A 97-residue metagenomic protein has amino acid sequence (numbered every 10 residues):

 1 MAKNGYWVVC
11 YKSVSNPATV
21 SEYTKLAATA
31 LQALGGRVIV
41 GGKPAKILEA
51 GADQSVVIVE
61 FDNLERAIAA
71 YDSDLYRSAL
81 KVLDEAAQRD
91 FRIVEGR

Functional and structural regions predicted by a protein language model:
M1-S55, D62-D72, E95-R97: Short S/T/G/P-rich N-terminal loop/turn motif that feeds into the first structured element of a domain
A67-R92: C-terminal structural segments of small proteins and small subunits
